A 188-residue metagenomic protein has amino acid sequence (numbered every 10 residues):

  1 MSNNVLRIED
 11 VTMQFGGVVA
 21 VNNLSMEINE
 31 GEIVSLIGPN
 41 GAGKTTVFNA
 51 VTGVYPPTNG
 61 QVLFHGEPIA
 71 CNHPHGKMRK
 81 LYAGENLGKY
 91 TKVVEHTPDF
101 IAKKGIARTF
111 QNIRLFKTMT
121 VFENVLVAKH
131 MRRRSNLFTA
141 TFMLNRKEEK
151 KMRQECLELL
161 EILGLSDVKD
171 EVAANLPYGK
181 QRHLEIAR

Functional and structural regions predicted by a protein language model:
S2-R188: Glycine-rich phosphate-binding loops of nucleotide-dependent enzymes
